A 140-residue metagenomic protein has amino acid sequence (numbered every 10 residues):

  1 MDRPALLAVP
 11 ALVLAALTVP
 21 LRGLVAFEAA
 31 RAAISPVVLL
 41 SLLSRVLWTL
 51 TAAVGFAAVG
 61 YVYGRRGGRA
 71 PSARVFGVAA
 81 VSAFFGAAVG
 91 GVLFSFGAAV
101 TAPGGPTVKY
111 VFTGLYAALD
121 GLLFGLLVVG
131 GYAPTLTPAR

Functional and structural regions predicted by a protein language model:
M1-P20, S35, R65-V78, G130-R140: Haloarchaeal acidic low-complexity proteome signature biased toward cell-envelope/secretome components but also
P4-A11, A99-R140: Alpha-helical membrane-associated segments of multi-pass integral membrane proteins
P4-A8, E28-A52, Y110-D120: Transmembrane alpha-helix entry/boundary detector in multi-pass membrane proteins
V9-R22, S82-G90, F124: Alpha-helical transmembrane segments of multi-pass integral membrane proteins
G23-A32, L93-G104: Juxtamembrane "helix-exit" motif on the non-cytosolic side of transmembrane helices
T49-G68: Canonical alpha-helical transmembrane segments
V75-A102: C-terminal halves and exits of single transmembrane alpha-helices
